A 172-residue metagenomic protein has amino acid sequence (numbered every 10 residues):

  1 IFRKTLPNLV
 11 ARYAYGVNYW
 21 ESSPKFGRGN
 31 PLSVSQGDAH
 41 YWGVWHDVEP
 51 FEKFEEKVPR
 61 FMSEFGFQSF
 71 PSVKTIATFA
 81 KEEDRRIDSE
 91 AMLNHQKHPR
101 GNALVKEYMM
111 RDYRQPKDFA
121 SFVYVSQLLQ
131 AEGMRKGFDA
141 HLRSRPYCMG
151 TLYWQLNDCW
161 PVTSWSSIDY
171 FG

Functional and structural regions predicted by a protein language model:
F2-P7: Conserved anion/nucleotide-ligand pocket segment
N8-A11, E21-S23, G27, S33-Q36 (+1 more regions): Substrate-binding clefts and catalytic carboxylate motifs of secreted carbohydrate-active enzymes
